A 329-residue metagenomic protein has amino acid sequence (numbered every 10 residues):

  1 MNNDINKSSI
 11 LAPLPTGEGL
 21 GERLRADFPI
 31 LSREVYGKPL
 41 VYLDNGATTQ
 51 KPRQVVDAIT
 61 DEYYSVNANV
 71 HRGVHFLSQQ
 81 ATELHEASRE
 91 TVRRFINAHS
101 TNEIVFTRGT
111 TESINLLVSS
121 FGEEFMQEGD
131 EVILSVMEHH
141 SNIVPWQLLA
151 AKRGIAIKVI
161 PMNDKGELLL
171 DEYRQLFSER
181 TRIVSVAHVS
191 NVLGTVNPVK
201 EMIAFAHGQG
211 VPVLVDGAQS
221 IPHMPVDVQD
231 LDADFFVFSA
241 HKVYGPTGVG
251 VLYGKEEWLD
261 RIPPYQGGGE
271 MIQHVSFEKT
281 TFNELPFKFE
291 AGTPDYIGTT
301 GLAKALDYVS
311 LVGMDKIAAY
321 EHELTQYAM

Functional and structural regions predicted by a protein language model:
M1-L11, G19-M329: Pyridoxal 5′-phosphate
